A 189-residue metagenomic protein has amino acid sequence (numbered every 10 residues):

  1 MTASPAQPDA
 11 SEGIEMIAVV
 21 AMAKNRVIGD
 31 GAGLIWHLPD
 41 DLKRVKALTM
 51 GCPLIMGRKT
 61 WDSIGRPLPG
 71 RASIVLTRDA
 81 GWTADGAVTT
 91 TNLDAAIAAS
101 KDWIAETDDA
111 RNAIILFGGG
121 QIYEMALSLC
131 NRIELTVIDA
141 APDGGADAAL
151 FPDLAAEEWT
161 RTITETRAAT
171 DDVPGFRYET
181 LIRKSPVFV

Functional and structural regions predicted by a protein language model:
T2-V189: Enzymes that bind and transform nitrogen-containing heteroaromatic metabolites
